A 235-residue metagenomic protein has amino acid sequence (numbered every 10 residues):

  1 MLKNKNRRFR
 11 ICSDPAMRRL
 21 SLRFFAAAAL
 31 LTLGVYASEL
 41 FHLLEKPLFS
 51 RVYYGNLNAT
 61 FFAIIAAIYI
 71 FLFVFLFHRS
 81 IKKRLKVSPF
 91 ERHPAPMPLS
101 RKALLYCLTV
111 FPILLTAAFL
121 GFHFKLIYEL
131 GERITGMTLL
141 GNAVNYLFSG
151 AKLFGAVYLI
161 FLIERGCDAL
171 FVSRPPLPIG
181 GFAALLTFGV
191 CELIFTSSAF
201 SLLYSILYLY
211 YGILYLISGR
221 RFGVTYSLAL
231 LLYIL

Functional and structural regions predicted by a protein language model:
M1, R19, A29-L30, C107 (+3 more regions): Acidic/proline-rich low-complexity IDRs
M1-F25, K83-M97: N-terminal juxtamembrane cytosolic/stromal segments of multi-pass membrane proteins
R19-A27, N58-A66, K102-C107, G141 (+3 more regions): Residue-level signature of transmembrane alpha-helical entry/exit and packing/kink sites in multi-pass membrane
R19-R84, L105-Y106: Alpha-helical transmembrane segments in multi-pass membrane proteins
L31-L40, P112-L120, L185-I194, A229-L235: Aromatic-anchored segments of alpha-helical transmembrane domains
L31-V35, I70-F75, L114, F154-F161 (+1 more regions): Alpha-helical transmembrane segments
L44-T60, I81-S173: Juxtamembrane helix-loop-helix connectors linking adjacent transmembrane helices in multi-pass membrane enzymes
T138-L235: Transmembrane helix-loop-helix hairpins at the membrane interface of multi-pass integral membrane proteins
